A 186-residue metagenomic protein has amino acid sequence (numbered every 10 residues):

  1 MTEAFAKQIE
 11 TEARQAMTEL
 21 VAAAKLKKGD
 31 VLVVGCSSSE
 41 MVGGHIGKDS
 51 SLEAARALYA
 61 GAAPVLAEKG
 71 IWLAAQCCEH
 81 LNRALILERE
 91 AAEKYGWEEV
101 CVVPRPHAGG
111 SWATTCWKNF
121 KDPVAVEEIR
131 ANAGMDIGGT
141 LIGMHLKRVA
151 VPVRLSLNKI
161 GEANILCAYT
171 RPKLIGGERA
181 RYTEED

Functional and structural regions predicted by a protein language model:
M1-L32, L52-V65: N-terminal glycine-/serine-/threonine-rich phosphate-binding loop
T18, A22-K25, A63-I71, W117-A125 (+1 more regions): Generic secondary-structure signature for well-ordered alpha-helical cores
A24-L26, A108, R154-K159: Solvent-exposed alpha-helices and their adjacent loops that cap or buttress functional pockets in soluble metabolic
D30-G35, L73-A74: Short glycine-rich phosphate-binding loop at a beta-alpha junction
M41-I46, S50-A57, P64-R83, A108: Active-site histidine-anchored catalytic micro-motif
G44-I46, L85-E88, G177-R179: Short acidic, glycine/serine/threonine-rich loops at helix termini
K69-A131, G138: Ligand-binding beta-strand-loop-alpha-helix segment within the catalytic cores of soluble metabolic enzymes
T114, K118-D186: Glycine-rich, aromatic-bearing surface loops/beta-hairpins
